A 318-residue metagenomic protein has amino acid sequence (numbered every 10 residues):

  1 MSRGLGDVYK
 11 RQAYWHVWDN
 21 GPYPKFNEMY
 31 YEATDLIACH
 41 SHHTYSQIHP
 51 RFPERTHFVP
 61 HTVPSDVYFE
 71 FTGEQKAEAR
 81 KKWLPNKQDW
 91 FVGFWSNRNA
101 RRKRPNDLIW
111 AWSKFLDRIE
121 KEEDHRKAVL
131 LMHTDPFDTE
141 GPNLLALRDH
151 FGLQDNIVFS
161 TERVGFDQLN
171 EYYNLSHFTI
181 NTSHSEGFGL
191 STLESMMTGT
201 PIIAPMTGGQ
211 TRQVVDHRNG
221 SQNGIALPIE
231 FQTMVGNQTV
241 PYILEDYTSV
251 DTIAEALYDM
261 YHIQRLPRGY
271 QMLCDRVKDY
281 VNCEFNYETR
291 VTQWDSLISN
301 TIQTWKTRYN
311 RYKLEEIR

Functional and structural regions predicted by a protein language model:
M1-Y9: Short, small-residue-biased leader/transition segments that mark boundaries at the very start of proteins
H43, T62: Carbohydrate-associated surface elements
F69-N86: A short helix/loop element that forms part of the nucleotide-sugar donor recognition site in Leloir-type
N86-K103, I109-W112, L130: Conserved donor-binding/catalytic core segment of Leloir-type glycosyltransferases
G141-R163, D167: Nucleotide-activated donor-binding/catalytic signature segment of Leloir-type glycosyltransferases, i.e., the conserved
H184: Aromatic "clamp/platform" in nucleotide-sugar-dependent glycosyltransferases that forms part of the donor/acceptor
P201-A204, V214-V215, N219-A226: Short hydrophobic beta-strand element within catalytic cores of glycosyltransferases and related nucleotide-activated
V235-R318: C-terminal amphipathic helix plus adjacent low-complexity, charged tail appended to glycosyltransferase catalytic
